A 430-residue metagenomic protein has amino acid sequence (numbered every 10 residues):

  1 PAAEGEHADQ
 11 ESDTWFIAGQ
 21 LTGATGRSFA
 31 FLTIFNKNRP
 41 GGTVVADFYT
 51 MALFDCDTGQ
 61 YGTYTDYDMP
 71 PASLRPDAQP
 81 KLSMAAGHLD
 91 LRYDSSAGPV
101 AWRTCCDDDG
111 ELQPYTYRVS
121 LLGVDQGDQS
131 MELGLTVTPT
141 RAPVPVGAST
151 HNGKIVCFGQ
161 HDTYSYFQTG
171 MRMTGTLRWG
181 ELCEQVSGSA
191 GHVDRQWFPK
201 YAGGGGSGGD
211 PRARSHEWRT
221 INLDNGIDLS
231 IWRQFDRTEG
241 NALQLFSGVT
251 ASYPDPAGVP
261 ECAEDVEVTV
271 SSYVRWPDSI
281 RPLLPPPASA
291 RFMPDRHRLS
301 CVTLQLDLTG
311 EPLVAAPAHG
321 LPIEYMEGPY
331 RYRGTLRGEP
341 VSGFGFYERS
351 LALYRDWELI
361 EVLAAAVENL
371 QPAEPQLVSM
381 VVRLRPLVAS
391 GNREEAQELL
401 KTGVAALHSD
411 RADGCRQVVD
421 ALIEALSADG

Functional and structural regions predicted by a protein language model:
P1-L363: Structured soluble/peripheral alpha/beta segments that form catalytic or ligand/cofactor-binding pockets
D356-G430: Soluble extracellular-acting proteins and domains
